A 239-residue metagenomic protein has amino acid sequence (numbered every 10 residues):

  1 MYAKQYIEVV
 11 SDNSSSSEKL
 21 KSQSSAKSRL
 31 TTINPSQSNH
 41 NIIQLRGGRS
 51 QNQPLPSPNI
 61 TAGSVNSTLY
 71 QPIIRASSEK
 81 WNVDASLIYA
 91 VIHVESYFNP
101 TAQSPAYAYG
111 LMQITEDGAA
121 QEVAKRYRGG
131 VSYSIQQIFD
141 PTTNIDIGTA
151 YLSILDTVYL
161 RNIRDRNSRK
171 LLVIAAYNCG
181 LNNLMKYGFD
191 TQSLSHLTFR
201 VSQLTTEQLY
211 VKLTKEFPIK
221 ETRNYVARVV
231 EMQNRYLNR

Functional and structural regions predicted by a protein language model:
M1-S11, Q121, R128-A150, I154-R239: Non-catalytic cell-wall polysaccharide-engagement segments
Y2-R75: N-terminal export signals and maturation junctions of secreted/periplasmic proteins
G47-P100, T142-I145, T157-I163: Export/targeting segments at the very N-terminus of extracytoplasmic proteins
N82-T101, I114-T115, G148-T149, V173-C179 (+1 more regions): Short, functionally critical alpha-helical segments immediately adjacent to catalytic or ligand/cofactor-binding
P100-A102, E122-A124: Activation segment
P105: A conserved mid-domain beta-alpha-beta active-site/ligand-binding segment of alpha/beta enzyme cores
Y109-Q113: Metal-dependent catalytic core segments for phosphate chemistry
E116-A120: Short glycine-enriched loops at secondary-structure junctions
